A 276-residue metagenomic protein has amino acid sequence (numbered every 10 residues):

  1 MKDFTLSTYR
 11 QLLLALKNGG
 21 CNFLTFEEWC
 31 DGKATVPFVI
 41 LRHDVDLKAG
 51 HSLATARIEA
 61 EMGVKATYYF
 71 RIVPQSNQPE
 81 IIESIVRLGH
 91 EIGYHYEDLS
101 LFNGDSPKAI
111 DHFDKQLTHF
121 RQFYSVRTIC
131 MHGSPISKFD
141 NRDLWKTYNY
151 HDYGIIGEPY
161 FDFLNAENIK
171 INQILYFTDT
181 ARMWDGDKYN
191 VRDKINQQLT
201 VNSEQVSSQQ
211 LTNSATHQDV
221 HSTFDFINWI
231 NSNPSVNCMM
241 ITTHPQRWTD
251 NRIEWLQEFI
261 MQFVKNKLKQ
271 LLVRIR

Functional and structural regions predicted by a protein language model:
M1-R42, D46-T67, S76-N77, V86-L88 (+2 more regions): Terminal accessory/targeting
R71-V73: Catalytic beta/alpha-barrel core
